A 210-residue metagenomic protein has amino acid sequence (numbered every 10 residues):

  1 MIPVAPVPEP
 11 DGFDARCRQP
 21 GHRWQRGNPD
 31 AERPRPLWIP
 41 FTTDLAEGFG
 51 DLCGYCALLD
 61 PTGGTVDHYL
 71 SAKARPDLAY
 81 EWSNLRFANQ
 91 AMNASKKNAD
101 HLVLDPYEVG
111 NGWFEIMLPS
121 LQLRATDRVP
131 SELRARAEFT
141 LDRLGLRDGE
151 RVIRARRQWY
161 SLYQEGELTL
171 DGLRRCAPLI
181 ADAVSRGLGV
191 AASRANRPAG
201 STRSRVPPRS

Functional and structural regions predicted by a protein language model:
I2-L52, R75-Y80: Short, charged surface segments at domain edges that flank catalytic/cofactor-binding sites
G21, E32, A57, Q122 (+1 more regions): Amphipathic alpha-helical interaction segments
W38-T65, N89-M92: Short cysteine-rich loop/turn motifs with clustered Cys
Y55-F87, N98-F114: Histidine-centered nuclease catalytic patch
K96-Q164: Conserved, surface-exposed functional patches that form binding/active-site neighborhoods
L133-S210: C-terminal, charged low-complexity interaction regions
